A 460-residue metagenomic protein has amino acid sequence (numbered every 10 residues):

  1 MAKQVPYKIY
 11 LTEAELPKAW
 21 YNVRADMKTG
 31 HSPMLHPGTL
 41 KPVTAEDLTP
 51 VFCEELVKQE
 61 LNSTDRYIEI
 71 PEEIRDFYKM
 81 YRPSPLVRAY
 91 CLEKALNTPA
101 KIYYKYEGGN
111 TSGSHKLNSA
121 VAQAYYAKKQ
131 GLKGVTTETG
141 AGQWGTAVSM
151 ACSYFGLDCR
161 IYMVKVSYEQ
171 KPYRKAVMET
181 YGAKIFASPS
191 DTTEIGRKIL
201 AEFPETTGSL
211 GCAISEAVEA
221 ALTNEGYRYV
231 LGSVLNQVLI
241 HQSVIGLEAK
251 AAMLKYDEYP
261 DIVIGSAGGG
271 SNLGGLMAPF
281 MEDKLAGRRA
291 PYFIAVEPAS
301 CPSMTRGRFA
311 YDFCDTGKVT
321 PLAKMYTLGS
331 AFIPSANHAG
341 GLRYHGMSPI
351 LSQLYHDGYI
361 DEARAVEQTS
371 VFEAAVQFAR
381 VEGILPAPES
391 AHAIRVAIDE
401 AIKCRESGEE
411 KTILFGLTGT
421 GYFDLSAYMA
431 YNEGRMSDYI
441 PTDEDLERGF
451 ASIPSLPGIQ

Functional and structural regions predicted by a protein language model:
A2-L132: Positively charged, low-complexity intrinsically disordered leader regions
A2-P6, L11, V244, G408 (+1 more regions): Glycine/aspartate-rich loop-and-adjacent alpha/beta segment that forms the canonical ThDP
Y67-E69, I199-Q237, I245, Y256-D257 (+4 more regions): Active-site/ligand-binding loops adjacent to catalytic centers
Y106-L117, V135-G145, L235-V238, I264-G269 (+4 more regions): Active-site nucleophile and cofactor-binding loops and adjacent substrate-binding regions of central metabolic enzymes
S119, A127-V166, Y259-L273, F293 (+1 more regions): A short, small-residue-rich loop immediately preceding and capping a beta-strand
A122-L132, T146-D158, E179-T180, M277-G287 (+1 more regions): Alpha-helix C-terminal capping segments
T136, W144-T207, S303-F313, A427-E433: Active-site-proximal loop->helix
A267-G275, Q368-G434: Claisen-condensing/thiolase-fold acyl-transfer catalytic domains that form or cleave C-C bonds in fatty acid
